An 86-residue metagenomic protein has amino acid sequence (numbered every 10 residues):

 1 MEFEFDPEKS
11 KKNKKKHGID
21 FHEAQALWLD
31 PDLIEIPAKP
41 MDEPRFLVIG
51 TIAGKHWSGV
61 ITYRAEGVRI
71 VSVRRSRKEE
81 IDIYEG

Functional and structural regions predicted by a protein language model:
M1-G86: Ribonuclease/tRNase effector modules and their secretory precursors
